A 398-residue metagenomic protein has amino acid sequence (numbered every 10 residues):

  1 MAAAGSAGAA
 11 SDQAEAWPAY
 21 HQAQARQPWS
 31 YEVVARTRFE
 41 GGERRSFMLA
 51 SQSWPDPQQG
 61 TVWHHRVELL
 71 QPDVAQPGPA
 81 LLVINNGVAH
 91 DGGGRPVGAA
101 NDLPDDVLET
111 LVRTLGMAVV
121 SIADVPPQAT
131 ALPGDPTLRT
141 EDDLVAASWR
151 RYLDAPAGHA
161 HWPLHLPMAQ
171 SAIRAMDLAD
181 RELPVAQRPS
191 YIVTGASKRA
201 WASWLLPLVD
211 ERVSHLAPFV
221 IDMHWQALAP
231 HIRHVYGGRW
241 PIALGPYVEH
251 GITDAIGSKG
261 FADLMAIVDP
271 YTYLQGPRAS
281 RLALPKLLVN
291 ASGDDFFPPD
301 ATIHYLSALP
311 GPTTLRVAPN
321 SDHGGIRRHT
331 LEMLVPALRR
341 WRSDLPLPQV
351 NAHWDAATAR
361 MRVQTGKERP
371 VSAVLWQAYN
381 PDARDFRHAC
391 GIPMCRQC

Functional and structural regions predicted by a protein language model:
A9-P77: Catalytic-loop region of hydrolases
G42, Q59-H65, P72-G94, G98 (+2 more regions): Proline/glycine-enriched tight loop/beta-turn segments at coil->beta junctions that connect or precede beta-strands
A89-N101, R113-Q170, M223-G238: Cap/lid segment of the alpha/beta-hydrolase catalytic domain
D154-Q170, R174-S197, V213: Gly/Ser-rich "nucleophile elbow"/oxyanion-hole loop immediately N-terminal to the catalytic nucleophile in hydrolases
G195-P207: Glycine-rich nucleophile elbow surrounding the catalytic serine of serine-hydrolase chemistry
L205-I256, R316-P319, G325-H329: Hydrolase active-site cap/lid region
K259-S321, T358, T365-A373, D382: Serine-hydrolase catalytic core
P336-Q377: Surface beta-strand/loop "capping" patches
